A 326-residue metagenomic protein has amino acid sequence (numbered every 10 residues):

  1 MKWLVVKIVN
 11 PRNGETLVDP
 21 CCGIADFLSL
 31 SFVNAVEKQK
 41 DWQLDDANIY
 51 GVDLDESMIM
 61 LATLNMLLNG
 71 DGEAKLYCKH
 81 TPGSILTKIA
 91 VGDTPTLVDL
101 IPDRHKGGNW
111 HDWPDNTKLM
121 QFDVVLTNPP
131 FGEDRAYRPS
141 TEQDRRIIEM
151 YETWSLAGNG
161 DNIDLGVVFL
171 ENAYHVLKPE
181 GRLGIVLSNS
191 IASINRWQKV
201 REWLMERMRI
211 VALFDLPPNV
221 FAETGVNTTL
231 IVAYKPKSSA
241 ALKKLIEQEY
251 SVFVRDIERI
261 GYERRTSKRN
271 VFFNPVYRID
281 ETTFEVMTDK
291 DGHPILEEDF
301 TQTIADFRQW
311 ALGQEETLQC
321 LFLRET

Functional and structural regions predicted by a protein language model:
M1-N116, M120, V124, G132 (+5 more regions): Conserved S-adenosyl-L-methionine
P102-T326: A conserved structural/catalytic subdomain of Rossmann-like adenosyl-cofactor enzymes
